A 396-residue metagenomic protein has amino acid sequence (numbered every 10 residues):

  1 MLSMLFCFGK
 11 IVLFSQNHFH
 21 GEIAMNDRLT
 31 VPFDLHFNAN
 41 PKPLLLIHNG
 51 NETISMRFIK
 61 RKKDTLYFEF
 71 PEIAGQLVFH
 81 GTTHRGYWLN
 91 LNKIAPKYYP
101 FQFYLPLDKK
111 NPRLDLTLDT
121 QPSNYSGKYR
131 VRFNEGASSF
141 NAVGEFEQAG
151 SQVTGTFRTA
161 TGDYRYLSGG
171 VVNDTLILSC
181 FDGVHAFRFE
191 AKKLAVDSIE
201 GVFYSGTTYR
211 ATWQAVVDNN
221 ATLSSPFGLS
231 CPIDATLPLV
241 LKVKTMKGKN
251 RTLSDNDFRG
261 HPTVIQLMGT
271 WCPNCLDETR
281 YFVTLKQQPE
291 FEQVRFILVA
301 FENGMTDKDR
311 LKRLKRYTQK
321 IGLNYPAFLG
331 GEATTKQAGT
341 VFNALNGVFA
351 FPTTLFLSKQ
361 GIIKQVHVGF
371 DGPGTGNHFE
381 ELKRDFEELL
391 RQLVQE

Functional and structural regions predicted by a protein language model:
M1-H18: Bacterial Sec-dependent N-terminal signal peptides
N17-F79, L114-L116, S123-L194: Central antiparallel beta-sheet cores of small beta-barrel/beta-sandwich binding domains
P96-F133, P226-I233, P238-L241: Surface-exposed beta-loop interaction hotspot
D218-D255: N-terminal "domain-start" segment that seeds a small globular fold
T252-F282: Short active-site neighborhood of thiol/selenol oxidoreductases, capturing the structured segment around
D277-G322, A333-V341: Structural microenvironment flanking redox-active thiols in thiol-disulfide oxidoreductases
G322-P326, L345-L355: Structural micro-motif
A350-E396: Thiol-/selenol-based redox modules, centered on thioredoxin-like and closely related oxidoreductase domains
